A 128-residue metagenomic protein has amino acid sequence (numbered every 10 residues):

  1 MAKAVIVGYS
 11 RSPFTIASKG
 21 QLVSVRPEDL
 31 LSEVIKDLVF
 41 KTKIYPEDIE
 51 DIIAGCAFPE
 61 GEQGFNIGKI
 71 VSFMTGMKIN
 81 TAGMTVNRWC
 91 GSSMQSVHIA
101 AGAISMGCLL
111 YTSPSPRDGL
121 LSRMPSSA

Functional and structural regions predicted by a protein language model:
M1-P27: Condensing-enzyme catalytic core mediating Claisen C-C bond formation in acyl metabolism
V5-Y9, V34-E50, E60-N66: N-terminal glycine-rich anion-binding loops that anchor highly charged ligand groups
S24-V25, E33, E47-D48, F73 (+1 more regions): Active-site loop-to-helix "anion-binding N-cap" substructures in soluble metabolic enzymes
P27-T42, I67-V71, S96-I99: Short, well-ordered amphipathic alpha-helical segments that serve as non-catalytic structural scaffolds within diverse
Y45-D51, N80-A82, L110: Short acidic capping loops at alpha-helix termini that bridge into adjacent secondary structure
C56-L109: Conserved catalytic cysteine-centered active-site region of acyl-thioester-dependent Claisen-condensing enzymes
Y111-P116: Conserved small/polar residues in nucleotide/adenosyl-binding loops
S122-A128: Hydrophobic alpha-helical segments, chiefly the membrane-spanning helices and signal/signal-anchor peptides
